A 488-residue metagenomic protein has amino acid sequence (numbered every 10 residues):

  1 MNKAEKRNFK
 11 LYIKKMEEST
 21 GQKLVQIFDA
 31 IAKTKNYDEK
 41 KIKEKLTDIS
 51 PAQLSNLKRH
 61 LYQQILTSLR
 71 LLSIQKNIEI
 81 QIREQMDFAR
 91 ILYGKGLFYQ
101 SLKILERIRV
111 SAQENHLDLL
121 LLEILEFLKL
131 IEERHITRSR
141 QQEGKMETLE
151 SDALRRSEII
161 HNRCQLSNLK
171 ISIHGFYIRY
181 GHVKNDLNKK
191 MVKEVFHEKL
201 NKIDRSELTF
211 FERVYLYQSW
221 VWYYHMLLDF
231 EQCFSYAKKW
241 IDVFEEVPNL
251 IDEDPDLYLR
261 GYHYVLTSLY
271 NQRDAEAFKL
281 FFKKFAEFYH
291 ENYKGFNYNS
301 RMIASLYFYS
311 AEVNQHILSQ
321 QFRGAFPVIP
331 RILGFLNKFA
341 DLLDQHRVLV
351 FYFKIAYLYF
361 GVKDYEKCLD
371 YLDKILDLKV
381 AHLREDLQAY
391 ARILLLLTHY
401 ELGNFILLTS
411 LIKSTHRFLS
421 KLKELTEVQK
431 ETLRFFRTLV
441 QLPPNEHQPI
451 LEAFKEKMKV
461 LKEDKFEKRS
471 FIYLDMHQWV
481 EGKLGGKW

Functional and structural regions predicted by a protein language model:
M1-K193, R205-E207, F435, V440-W488: Flexible inter-repeat linkers and adjacent short helices within tandem amphipathic alpha-helical repeat scaffolds
R59-H60, G96-E106, T137-E150, H182-L200 (+4 more regions): Helix-turn-helix repeat elements of alpha-solenoid scaffolds
I80-R83, D87, I91, L120-E123 (+7 more regions): "A position-specific structural signal for the A-helix of alpha-solenoid helical repeats
E106-E114, T148-R155, E194-R205, K238-L250 (+5 more regions): Amphipathic alpha-helical segments of tetratricopeptide repeats
H116-E123, I160-L166, E207-V214, N249-R260 (+5 more regions): Alpha-solenoid helical repeat architecture
Q142-E143, I160-L280: Alpha-solenoid helical-repeat scaffolds
D254-I355: Long, K/E/R/D-enriched contiguous segments that form extended
I355-Q429: C-terminal structural cap/anchor segments
